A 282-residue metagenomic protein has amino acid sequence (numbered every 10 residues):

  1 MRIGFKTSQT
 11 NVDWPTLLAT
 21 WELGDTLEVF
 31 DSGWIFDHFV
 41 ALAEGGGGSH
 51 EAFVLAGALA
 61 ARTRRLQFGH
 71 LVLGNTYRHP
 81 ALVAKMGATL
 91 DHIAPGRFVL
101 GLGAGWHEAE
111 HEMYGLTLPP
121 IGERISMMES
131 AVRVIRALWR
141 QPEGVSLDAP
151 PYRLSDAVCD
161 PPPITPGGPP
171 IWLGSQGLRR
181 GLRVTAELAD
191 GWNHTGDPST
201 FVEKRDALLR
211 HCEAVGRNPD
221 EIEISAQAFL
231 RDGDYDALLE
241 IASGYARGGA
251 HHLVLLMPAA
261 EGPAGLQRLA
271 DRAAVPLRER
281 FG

Functional and structural regions predicted by a protein language model:
M1-R62, G167-P169, D197, A260 (+2 more regions): N-terminal beta1-alpha1-beta2 module of alpha/beta enzyme domains
I3-T7, D31-I35, Q67-L71, F98-L102 (+4 more regions): Hydrophobic faces of well-ordered beta-strands that scaffold small-molecule active sites in alpha/beta enzyme cores
G4-P15, L73-A81, G167-G177, S225-D236: Active-site mouth loops of central-metabolism enzymes
D13-T26, V83-M86, L173-E187, G233-Y245: Short, acidic/polar
L27-E28, T63-L66, I93-A94, P142-G144 (+2 more regions): Short helix-capping segments at alpha-helix termini
V29, R62-R65, A94, V184-W192 (+1 more regions): Glycine-enriched alpha-helix->loop->beta-strand junction motifs that scaffold or abut catalytic
V40-A43, H79-L188, V202-H211, D220: Internal, glycine-rich beta/alpha segment that forms the wall or movable "lid" of small-molecule/cofactor binding
A131-R136, F201-L208, E261-G282: C-terminal helical cap(s) of enzyme catalytic domains, especially alpha/beta-barrels
